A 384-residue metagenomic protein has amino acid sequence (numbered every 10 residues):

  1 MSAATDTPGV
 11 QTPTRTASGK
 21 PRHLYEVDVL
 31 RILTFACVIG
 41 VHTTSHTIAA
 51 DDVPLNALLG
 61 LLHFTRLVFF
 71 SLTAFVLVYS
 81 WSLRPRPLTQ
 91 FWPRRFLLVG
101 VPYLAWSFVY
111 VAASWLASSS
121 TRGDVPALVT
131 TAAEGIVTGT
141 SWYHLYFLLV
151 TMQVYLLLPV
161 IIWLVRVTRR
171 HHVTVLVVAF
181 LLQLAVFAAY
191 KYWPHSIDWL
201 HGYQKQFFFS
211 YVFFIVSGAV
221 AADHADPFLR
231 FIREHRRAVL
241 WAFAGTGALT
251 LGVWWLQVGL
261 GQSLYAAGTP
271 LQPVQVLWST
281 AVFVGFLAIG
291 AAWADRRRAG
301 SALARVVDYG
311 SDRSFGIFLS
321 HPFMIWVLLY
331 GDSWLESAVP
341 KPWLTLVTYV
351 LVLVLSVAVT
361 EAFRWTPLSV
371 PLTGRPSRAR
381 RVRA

Functional and structural regions predicted by a protein language model:
M1-L184, L335-A384: Membrane-cytosol interface segments of multi-pass membrane proteins, especially ER/Golgi lipid-handling enzymes
T16-E26, D51-L61, G139, H171 (+6 more regions): Membrane-interfacial loop-to-transmembrane-helix junctions in polytopic alpha-helical membrane proteins
A36-T43, A179-Y192, G245-Q257, F323: Aromatic-anchored segments of alpha-helical transmembrane domains
P54-R66, V137-V150, K191-F214, T250-G285: Interfacial loop-to-helix transition and helix-capping segments at the boundaries of transmembrane helices
R66-Y79, M152-I162, F187-F231, Q275-D295 (+1 more regions): Specific transmembrane alpha-helix
F70, V101-A105, V109, A244-A248 (+2 more regions): Hydrophobic alpha-helical transmembrane segments of multipass membrane transporters and ion channels, focusing on
R169-V177, R230-W241: Membrane-interfacial entry segments at the cytosolic side of transmembrane helices
Q257-P367: Alpha-helical transmembrane segments of multi-pass integral membrane proteins
